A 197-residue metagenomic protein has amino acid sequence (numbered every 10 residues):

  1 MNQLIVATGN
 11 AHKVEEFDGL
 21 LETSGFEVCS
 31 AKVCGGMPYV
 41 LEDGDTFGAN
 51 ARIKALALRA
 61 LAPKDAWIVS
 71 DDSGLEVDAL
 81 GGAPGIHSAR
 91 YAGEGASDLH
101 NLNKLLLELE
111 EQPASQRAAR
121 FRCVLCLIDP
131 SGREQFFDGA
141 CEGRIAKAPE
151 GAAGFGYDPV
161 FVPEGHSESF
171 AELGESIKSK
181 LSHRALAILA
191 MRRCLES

Functional and structural regions predicted by a protein language model:
N2-I5, A11-S197: Anionic-ligand binding patches
